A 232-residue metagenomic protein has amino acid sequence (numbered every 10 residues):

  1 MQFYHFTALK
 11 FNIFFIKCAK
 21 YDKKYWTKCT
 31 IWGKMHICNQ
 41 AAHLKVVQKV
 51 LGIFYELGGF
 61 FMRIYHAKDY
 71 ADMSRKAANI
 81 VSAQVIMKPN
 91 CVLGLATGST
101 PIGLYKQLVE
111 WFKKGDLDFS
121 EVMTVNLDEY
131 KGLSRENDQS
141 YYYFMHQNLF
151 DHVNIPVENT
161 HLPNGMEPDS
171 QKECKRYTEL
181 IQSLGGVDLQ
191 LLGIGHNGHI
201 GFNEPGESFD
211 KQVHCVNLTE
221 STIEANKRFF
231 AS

Functional and structural regions predicted by a protein language model:
Y4-H5, F11-K23, T30-I37, K45-Q48 (+2 more regions): Short, positively charged and aromatic/hydrophobic N-terminal segments
F61-L93, Q171: N-terminal glycine-/serine-/threonine-rich phosphate-binding loop
M87-K113: Glycine-rich N-terminal segment of FAD-binding domains in flavoprotein oxidoreductases, spanning the beta-loop-helix
C91, S99-L104, E179-P205: A glycine-rich beta-strand to alpha-helix segment that forms a phosphate/ribose-binding loop at ligand/cofactor sites
Q107-D118, Y141, P205-H214: A glycine- and small-aliphatic-rich helix-loop capping segment at beta-alpha/alpha-beta transitions that lines
L117-L189: Ligand-binding beta-strand-loop-alpha-helix segment within the catalytic cores of soluble metabolic enzymes
G201-S232: Class I SAM-dependent methyltransferase SAM-binding "motif I" and its flanking Rossmann-like core
